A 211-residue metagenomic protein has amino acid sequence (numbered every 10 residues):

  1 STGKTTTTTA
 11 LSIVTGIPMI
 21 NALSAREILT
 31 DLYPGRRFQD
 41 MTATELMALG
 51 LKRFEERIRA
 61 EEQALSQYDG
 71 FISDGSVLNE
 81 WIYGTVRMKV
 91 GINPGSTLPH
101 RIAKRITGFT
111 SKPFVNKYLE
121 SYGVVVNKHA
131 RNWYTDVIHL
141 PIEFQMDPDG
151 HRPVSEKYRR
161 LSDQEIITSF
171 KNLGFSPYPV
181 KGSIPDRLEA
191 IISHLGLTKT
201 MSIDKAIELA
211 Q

Functional and structural regions predicted by a protein language model:
T2: ATP-binding Walker
T5: Walker A/P-loop
T9, I13-I58: Conserved substrate/cofactor phosphate-moiety recognition/catalytic segment in nucleotide-dependent phosphotransferases
P18-A22, G70-D74, V137-H139, Y178-K181: A structural signal for short, well-ordered beta-strand segments and their strand-loop junctions that often border
L23-S24, D74-V77, I82-Y83, I138-F144: Short loop/turn segments at strand-loop or loop-helix junctions that form parts of catalytic or ligand-binding pockets
A48, F54-K112: A basic- and aromatic-enriched beta-loop-alpha substructure that forms the phosphate/nucleotide- and DNA/RNA-contacting
M88-G182, K199, K205-A210: A glycine- and Lys/Arg-enriched "phosphate-lid" helix/loop adjacent to the NTP-binding pocket of small-molecule kinases
L188-D204: Short terminal or interdomain "cap/linker" segment that borders an active site or interface and mediates
